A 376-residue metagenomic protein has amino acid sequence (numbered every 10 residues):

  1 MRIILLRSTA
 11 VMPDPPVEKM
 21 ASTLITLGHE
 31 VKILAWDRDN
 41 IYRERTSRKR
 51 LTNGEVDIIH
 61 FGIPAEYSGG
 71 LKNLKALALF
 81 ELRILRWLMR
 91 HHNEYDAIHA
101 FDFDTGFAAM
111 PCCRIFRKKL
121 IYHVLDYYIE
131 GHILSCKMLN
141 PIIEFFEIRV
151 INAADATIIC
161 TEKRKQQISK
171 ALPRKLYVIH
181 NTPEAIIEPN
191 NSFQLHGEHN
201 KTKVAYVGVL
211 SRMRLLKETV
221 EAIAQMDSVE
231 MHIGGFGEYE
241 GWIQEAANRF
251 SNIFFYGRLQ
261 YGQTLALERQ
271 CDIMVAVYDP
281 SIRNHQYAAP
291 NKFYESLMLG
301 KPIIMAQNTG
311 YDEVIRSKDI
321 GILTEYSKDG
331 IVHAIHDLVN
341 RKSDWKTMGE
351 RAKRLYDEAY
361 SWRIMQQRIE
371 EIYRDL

Functional and structural regions predicted by a protein language model:
M1-T46, A156, K217-M226, E230: N-terminal subdomain of nucleotide-sugar transferases
V11, P15, R214, Q260-L267 (+2 more regions): Nucleotide-sugar-dependent
A35, I129, E144-N191, H199 (+1 more regions): Donor nucleotide-sugar binding/catalytic pocket of nucleotide-sugar-dependent glycosyltransferases
L82-H92, F107, P111-I115, Y122 (+2 more regions): Membrane-proximal helix-turn-helix segments that form the acceptor-binding/catalytic region of lipid-linked
H196-A224, M231-H232: Conserved donor-binding/catalytic core segment of Leloir-type glycosyltransferases
G241-I273: Nucleotide-activated donor-binding/catalytic signature segment of Leloir-type glycosyltransferases, i.e., the conserved
S317-K318, I322-D329, D337-S343: Conserved acidic donor-binding segment of nucleotide-sugar-dependent glycosyltransferases
G330, D337, D344-A359, R368: A short, well-ordered alpha-helix in the C-terminal region of glycosyltransferases
